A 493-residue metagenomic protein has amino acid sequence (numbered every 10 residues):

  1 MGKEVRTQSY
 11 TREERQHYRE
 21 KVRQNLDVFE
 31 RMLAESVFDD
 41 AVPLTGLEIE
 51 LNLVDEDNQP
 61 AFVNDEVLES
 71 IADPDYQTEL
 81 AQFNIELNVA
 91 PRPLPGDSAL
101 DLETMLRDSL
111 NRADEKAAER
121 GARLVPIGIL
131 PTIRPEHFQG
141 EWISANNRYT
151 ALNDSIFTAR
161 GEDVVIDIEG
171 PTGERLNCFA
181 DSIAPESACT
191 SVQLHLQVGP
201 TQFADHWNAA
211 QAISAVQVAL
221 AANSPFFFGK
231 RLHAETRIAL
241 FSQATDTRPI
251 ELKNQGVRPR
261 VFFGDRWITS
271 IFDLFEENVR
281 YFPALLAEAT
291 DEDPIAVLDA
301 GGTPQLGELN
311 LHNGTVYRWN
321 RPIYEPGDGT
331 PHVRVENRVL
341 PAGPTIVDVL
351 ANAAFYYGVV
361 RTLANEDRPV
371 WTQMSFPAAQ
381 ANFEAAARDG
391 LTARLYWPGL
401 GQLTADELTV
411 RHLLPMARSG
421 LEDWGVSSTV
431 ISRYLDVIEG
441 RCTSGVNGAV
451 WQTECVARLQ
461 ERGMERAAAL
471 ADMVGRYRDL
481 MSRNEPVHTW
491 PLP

Functional and structural regions predicted by a protein language model:
M1-P493: Phosphate/nucleotide-binding catalytic core
